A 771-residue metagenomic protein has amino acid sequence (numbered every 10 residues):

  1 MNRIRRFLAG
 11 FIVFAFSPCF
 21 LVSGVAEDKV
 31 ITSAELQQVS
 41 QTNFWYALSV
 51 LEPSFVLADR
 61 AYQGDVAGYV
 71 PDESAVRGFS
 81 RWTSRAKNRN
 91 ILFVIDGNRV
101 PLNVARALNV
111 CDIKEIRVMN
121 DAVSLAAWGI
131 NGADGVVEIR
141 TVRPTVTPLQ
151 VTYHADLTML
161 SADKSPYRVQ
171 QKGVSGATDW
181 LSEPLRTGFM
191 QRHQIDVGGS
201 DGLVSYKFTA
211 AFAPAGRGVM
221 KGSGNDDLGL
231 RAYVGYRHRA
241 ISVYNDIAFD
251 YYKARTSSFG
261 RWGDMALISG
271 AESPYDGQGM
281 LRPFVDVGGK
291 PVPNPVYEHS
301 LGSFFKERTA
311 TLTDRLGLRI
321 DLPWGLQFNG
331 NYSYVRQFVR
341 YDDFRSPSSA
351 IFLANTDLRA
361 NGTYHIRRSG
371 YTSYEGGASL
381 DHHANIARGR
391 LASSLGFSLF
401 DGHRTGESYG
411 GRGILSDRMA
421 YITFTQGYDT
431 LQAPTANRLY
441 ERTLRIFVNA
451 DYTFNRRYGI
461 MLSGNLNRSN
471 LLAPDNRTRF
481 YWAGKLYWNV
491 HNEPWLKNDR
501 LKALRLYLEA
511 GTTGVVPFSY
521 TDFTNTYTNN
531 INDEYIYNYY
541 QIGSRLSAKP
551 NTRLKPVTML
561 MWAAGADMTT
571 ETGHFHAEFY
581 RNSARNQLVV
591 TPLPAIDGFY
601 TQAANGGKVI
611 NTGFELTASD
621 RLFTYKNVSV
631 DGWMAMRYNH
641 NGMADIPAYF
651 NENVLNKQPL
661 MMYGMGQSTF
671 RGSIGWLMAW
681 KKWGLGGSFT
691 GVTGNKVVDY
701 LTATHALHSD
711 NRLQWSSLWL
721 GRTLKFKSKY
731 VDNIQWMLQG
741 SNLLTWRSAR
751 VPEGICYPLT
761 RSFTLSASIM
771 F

Functional and structural regions predicted by a protein language model:
V25, V174, S182-P184, D499 (+4 more regions): C-terminal beta-signal and adjacent terminal beta-strands/loops of Gram-negative outer-membrane beta-barrel proteins
V25-D28, W45-N98, L125-T145: Extracytoplasmic beta-strand/coil segments of soluble accessory domains associated with Gram-negative outer-membrane
E27-S33, V70-A122, H154, L160 (+4 more regions): Periplasmic plug
P144, V151, Y297-S303, T311-L312 (+5 more regions): Outer-membrane beta-barrel signature, preferentially recognizing the C-terminal barrel domain of Gram-negative
L157, M190-G199, L203-A211, A215-S223 (+8 more regions): Flexible loop and strand-edge segments within Gram-negative outer membrane beta-barrel domains
Q170-D179, G263-E298, D343-G362, T405-P434 (+5 more regions): Surface-exposed loop/turn segments flanking beta-strands in extracellular/periplasmic regions
S175-G198, S346, D357-G459, D522 (+1 more regions): Outer-membrane beta-barrel transmembrane domain signature of Gram-negative proteins, especially the mid-to-C-terminal
Q602-V698: Gram-negative outer-membrane beta-barrel transporters
